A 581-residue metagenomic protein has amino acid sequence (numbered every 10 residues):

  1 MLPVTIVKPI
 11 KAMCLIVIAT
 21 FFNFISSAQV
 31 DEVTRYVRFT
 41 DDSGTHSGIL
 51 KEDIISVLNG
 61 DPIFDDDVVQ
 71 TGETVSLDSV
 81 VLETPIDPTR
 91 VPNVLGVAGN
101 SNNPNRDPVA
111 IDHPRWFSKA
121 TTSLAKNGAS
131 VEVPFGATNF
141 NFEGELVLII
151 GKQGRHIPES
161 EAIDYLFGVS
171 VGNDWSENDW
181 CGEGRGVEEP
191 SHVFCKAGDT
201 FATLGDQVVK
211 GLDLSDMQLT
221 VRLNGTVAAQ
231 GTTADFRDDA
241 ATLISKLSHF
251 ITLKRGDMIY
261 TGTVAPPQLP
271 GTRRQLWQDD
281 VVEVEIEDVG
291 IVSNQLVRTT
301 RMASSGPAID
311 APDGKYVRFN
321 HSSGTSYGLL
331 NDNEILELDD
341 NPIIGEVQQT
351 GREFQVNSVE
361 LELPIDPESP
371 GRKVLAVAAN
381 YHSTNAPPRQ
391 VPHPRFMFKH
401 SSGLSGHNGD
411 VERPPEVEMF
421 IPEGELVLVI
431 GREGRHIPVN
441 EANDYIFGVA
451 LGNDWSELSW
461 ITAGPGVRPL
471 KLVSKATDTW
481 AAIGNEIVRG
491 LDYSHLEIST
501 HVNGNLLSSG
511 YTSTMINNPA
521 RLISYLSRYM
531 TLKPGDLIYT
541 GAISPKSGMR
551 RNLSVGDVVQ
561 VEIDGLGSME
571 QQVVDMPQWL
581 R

Functional and structural regions predicted by a protein language model:
L2-C14: Bacterial N-terminal signal peptides that target proteins for export
A12-N23: Bacterial N-terminal signal peptides
Q29-P114, L212, V281-E283, T300-P394 (+3 more regions): N-terminal non-catalytic cap/leader segment that marks the start of a structured domain
D31, S43, N178-G314, S322-T325 (+3 more regions): Catalytic-pocket segment enriched in acidic/His residues
E83-I86, N105-D107, V131-F140, G154-E161 (+10 more regions): A generic local secondary-structure boundary/capping motif
G96, K126, E143, K254 (+6 more regions): Residue-level recognition of short, solvent-exposed, well-ordered loop/turn junctions that link secondary-structure
A110-N127, F142, Q278-D288, R389-H407 (+2 more regions): Structural signature of FAD isoalloxazine-binding scaffolds in flavoprotein oxidoreductases
G128-A162, F167, G172-N178, N408-F447 (+1 more regions): Non-heme Fe(II) oxygenase catalytic core, chiefly the N-lobe of the double-stranded beta-helix
